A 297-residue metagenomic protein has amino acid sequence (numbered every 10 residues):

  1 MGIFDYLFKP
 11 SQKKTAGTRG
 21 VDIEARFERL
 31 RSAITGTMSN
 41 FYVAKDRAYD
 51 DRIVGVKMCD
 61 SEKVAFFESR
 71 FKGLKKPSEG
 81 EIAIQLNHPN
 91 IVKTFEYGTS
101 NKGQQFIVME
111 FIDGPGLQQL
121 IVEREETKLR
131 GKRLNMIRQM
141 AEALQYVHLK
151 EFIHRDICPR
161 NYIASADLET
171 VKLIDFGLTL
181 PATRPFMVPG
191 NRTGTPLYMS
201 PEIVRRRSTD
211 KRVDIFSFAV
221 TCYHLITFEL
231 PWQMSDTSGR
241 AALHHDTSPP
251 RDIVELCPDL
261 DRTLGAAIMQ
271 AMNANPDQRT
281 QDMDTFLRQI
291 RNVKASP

Functional and structural regions predicted by a protein language model:
K63-Q85: AlphaC helix of the eukaryotic protein kinase fold
K93-Q105: Short beta-strand micro-motifs within the conserved protein kinase catalytic domain, predominantly in the N-lobe
K102-G116: Conserved short submotifs of the Hanks-type protein kinase catalytic core that shape the nucleotide-binding pocket
M136-I137: Activation segment signature within eukaryotic-like protein kinase domains
E142-F152: Protein kinase catalytic-loop region centered on the HRD/HxD motif
P189-E202: Conserved activation segment of eukaryotic-like protein kinases, specifically the C-terminal portion of the activation
